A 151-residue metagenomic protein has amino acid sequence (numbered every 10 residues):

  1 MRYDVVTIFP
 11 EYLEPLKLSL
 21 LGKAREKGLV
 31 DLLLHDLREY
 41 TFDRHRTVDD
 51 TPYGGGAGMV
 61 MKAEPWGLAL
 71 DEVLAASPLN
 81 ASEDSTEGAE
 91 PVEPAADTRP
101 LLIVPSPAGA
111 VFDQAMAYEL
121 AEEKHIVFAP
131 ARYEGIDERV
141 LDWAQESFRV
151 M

Functional and structural regions predicted by a protein language model:
M1-A76: N-terminal nucleotide/polyanion-binding subdomain common to many enzyme families
R2-D4, D31-L33, L101, H125-I126 (+1 more regions): Residues at the starts of beta-strands that form the adenosine-phosphate
P10-E11, R132-E134, M151: Short, acidic/turn-prone active-site loops that include or flank metal/cofactor- and phosphate-binding residues
G28, W143-A144: Short, structured coil segments at secondary-structure junctions
H35-L37, P105-P107, V150: Conserved beta-strand termini and adjacent loop/short-helix elements that scaffold enzyme active sites in alpha/beta
M61-D84, G88-R132, I136-D137: S-adenosyl-L-methionine/SAH cofactor-binding core of RNA-modifying enzymes
V140: Gly/Ser-rich oxyanion-binding loop with an adjacent helix/lid that shapes the negatively charged ligand pocket
Q145-M151: A contiguous pocket-lining binding segment that forms or flanks enzyme active sites
